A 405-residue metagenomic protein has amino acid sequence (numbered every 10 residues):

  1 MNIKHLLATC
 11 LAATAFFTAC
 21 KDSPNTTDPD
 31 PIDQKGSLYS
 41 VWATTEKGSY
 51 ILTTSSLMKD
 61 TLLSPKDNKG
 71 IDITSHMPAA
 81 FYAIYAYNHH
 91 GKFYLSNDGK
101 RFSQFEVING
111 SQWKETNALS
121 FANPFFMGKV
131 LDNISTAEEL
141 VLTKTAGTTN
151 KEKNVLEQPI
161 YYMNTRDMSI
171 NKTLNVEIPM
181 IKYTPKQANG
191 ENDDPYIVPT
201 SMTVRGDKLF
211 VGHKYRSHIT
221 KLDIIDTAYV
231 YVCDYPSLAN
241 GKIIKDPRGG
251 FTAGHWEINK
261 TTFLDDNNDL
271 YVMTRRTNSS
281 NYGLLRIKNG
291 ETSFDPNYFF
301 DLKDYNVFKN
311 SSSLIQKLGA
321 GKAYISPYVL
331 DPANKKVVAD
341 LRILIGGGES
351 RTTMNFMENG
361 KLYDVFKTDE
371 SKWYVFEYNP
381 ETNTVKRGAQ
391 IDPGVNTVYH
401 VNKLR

Functional and structural regions predicted by a protein language model:
M1-S40: Bacterial Sec-dependent N-terminal signal peptides
D30-Q34, N289-S371: Intrinsically disordered, low-complexity segments enriched in Gly and acidic/Ser/Thr residues that form flexible
T45-Y50, D98-R101, N150-Q158, T220-T227 (+2 more regions): Short, solvent-exposed loop/turn segments at conserved positions within beta-propeller repeat blades
I51-Y162: Post-signal peptide N-terminal segment of secreted/secretory-pathway proteins
T53-D60, V155-S169, D223-L238, Y282-T292 (+2 more regions): Beta-propeller blade signature
L62-M77, W113-F125, S169-A188, N240-G249 (+3 more regions): Beta-propeller fold detector
H76-N88, A122-A137, Y183-P185, P195-S201 (+4 more regions): Repeated scaffold domains used in trafficking and secretory/extracellular systems, primarily beta-propellers
I181-P327: Acidic, serine/threonine- and glycine-rich low-complexity intrinsically disordered segments that serve as flexible
